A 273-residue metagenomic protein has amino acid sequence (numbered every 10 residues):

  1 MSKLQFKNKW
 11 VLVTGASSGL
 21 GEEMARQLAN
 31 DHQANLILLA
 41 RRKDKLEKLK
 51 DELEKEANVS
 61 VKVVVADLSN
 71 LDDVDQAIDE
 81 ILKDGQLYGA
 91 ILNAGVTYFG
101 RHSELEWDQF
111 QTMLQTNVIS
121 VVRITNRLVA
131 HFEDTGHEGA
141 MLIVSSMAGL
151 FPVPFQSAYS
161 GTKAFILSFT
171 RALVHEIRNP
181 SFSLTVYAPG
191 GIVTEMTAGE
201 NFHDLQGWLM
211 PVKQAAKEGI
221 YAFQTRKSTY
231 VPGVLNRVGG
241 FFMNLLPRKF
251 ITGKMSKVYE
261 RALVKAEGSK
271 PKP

Functional and structural regions predicted by a protein language model:
W10, S17-S18: Conserved glycine-rich cofactor-binding loop
T14, L87-G95, I143: Rossmann-fold scaffold of SDR-type NAD(P)-dependent oxidoreductases
Q33-L49: Conserved glycine-rich Rossmann-like NAD(P)H-binding loop of the short-chain dehydrogenase/reductase
R101-H102, E106-L114: Substrate-binding pocket helix/loop in short-chain dehydrogenase/reductase
T125, T162: Active-site helix of classical SDR
S146: Residue(s) in the substrate-gating loop at a strand-loop-helix junction that position the organic substrate next
V186, D204-G240: C-terminal helical subdomain
